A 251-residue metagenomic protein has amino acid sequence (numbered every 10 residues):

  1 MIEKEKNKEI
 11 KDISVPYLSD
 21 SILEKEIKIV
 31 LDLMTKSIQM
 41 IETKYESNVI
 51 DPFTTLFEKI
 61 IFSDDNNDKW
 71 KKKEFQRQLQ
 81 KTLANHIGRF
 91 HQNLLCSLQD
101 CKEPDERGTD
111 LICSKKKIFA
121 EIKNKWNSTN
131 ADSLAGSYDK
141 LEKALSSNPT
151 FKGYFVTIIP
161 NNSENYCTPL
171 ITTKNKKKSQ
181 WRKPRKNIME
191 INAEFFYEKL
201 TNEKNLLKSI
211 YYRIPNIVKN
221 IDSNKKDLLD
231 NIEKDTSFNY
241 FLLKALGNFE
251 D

Functional and structural regions predicted by a protein language model:
M1-F90: Interdomain/boundary linker segments immediately adjacent to catalytic/signaling cores
S19, Q99, M189-A193: Helix N-cap / beta->alpha transition motif
V30-M34, I38, L94-L98, L141-N148 (+1 more regions): Hydrophobic, Leu/Ile/Phe/Ala-enriched alpha-helical segments that form helix-helix packing faces
T82-E106: Short N-terminal edge-element motif at the start of the domain
H91, G108-T109, T129-L134: Basic, glycine-/proline-tolerant helical and adjacent loop/strand elements that line or dock onto nucleic-acid
Q99, L111-T129: Conserved catalytic cores of phosphodiester-cleaving nucleases, focusing on short active-site segments
K125-I191: Catalytic cores of nucleic-acid endonucleases
L170-D251: Charged, structured surface patches that assemble and position nucleic-acid processing machinery
